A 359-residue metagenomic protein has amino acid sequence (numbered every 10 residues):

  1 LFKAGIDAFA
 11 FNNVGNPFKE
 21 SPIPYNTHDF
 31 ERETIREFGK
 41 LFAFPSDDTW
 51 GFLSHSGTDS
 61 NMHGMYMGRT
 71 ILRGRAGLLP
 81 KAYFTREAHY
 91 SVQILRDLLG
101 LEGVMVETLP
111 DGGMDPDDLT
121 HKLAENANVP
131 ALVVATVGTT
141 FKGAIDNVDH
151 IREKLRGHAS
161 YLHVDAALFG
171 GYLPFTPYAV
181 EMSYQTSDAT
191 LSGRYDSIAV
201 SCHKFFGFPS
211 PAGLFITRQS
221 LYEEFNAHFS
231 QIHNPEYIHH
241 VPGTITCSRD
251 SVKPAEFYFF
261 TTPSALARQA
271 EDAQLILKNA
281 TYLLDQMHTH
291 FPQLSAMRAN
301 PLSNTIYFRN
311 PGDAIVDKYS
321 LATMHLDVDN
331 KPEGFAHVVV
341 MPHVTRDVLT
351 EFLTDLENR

Functional and structural regions predicted by a protein language model:
L1-D48, F335-A336: N-terminal entrance/gating region of PLP-dependent enzymes' catalytic architecture
V14-P22, S46-F52, L78, G103-T108 (+3 more regions): Glycine- and acidic
F18-F30, S56, F84-A88, D111-M114 (+8 more regions): Catalytic cores of large soluble enzymes that bind and process phosphate-bearing ligands
R32-G39, A43, Y66-R69, D97 (+1 more regions): Amphipathic, well-packed alpha-helical segments that form the structural scaffold of globular domains
G39-T49, G74-A76, M287-M297: Surface-exposed helix-capping loop/turn segments at secondary-structure junctions
S56-N226: Conserved PLP-enzyme active-site core in the AAT-like
L78, Y222, A227-C247, T261 (+1 more regions): Conserved C-terminal alpha-helix-loop-beta "cap" of PLP-dependent enzymes that closes/shapes the active-site mouth
F208, G243-F259: PLP-dependent aminotransferase class I/II
